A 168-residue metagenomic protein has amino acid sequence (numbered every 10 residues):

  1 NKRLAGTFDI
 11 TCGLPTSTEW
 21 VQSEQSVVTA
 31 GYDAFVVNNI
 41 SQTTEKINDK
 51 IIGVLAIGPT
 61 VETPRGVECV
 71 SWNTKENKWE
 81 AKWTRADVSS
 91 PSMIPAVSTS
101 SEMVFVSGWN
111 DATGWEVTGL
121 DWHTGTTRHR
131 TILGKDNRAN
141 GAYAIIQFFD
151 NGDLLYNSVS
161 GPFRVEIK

Functional and structural regions predicted by a protein language model:
N1-E19: Long, internal scaffold/assembly segments composed of regular secondary structure
N1-K2, F8, V70-W72, L120 (+1 more regions): Hydrophobic/aromatic beta-strand positions that recur at structurally equivalent sites within the blades
N1-K2, G125, F149: Glycine-centered flexibility motif
D9, G58, R65, S158-S160: A composition-driven signal for long, intrinsically disordered, charge-rich low-complexity tracts
S23-Q25, P91-M93, G141-Y143, N151: Conserved positions at the start
Q25-I132, D136: Loop/turn-rich, solvent-exposed surfaces of beta-rich toroidal or solenoidal domains
G134-K168: Blade-level signature of beta-propeller repeat domains, shared across WD40, Kelch, NHL, RCC1 and BNR/Asp-box propellers
